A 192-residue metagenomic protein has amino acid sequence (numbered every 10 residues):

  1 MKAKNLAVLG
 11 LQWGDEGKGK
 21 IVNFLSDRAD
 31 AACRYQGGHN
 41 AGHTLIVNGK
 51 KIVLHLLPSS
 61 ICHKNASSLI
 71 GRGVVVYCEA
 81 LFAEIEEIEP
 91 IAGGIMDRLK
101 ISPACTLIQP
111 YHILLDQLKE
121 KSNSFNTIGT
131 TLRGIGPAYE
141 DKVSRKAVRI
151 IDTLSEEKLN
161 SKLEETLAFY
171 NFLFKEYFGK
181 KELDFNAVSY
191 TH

Functional and structural regions predicted by a protein language model:
K4-G37: N-terminal phosphate-binding or glycine-rich loops at protein starts, especially the Walker A/P-loop of NTPases
Q36-V188: Glycine-rich nucleotide/cofactor/substrate-binding loop typically near the N-terminus or early in the first domain
T191-H192: Conserved small/polar residues in nucleotide/adenosyl-binding loops
